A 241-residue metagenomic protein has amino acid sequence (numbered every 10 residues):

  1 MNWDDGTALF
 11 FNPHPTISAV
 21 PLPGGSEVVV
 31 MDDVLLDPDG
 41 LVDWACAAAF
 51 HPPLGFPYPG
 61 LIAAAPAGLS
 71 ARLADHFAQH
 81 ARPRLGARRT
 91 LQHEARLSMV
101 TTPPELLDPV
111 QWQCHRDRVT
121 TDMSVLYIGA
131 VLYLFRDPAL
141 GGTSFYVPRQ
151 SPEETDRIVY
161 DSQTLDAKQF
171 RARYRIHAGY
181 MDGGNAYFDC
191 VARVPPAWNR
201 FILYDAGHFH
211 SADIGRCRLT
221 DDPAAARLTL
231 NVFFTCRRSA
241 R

Functional and structural regions predicted by a protein language model:
M1-R241: Fe(II)/2-oxoglutarate oxygenase catalytic core
